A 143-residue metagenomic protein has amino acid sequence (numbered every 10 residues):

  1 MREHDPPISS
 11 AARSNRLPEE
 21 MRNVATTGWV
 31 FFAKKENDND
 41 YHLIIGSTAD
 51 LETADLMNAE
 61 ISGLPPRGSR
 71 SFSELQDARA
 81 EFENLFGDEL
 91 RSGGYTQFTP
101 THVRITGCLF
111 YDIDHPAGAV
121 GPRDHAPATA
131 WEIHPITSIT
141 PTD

Functional and structural regions predicted by a protein language model:
M1-D143: OB-fold and OB-like single-stranded nucleic-acid-recognition modules and their adjacent interaction interfaces
